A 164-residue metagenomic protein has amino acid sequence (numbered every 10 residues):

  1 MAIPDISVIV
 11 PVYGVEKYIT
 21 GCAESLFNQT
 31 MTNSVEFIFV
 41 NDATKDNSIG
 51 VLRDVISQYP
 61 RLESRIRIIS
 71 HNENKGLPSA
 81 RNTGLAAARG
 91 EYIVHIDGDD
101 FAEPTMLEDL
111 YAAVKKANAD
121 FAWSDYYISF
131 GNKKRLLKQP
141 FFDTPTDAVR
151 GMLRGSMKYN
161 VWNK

Functional and structural regions predicted by a protein language model:
M1-K164: Nucleotide-sugar donor-binding/catalytic module of glycosyltransferases that assemble extracellular/cell-envelope
